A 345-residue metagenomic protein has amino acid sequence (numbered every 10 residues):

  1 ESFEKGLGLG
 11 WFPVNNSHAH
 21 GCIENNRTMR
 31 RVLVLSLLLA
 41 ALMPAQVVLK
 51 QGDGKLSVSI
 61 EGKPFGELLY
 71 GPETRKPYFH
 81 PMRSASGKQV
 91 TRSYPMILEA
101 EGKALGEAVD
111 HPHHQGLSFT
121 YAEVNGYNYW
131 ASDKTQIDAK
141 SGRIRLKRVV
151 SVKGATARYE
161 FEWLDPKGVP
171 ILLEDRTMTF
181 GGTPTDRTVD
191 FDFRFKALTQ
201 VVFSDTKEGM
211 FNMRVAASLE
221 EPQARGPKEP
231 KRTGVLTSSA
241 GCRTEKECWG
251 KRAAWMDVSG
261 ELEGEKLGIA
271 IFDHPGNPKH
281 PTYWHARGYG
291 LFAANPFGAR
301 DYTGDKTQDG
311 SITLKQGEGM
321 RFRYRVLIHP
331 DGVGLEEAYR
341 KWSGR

Functional and structural regions predicted by a protein language model:
S36-A45: Hydrophobic h-region of N-terminal signal peptides that target proteins for export in Gram-negative bacteria
Q46-H111, T183, T206, V333 (+1 more regions): Beta-strand-rich N-terminal accessory domains
L68-T74, Y78-R83, T183-E229: Acidic (Asp/Glu-rich), glycine- and aromatic
A108-T185: Extended, loop-rich substrate-binding clefts of extracytoplasmic carbohydrate-active enzymes
F161-D165, M178-G182, F195-T199, V215-L219 (+1 more regions): Beta-strand elements of well-folded, non-transmembrane domains
K207-H280: Active-site/ligand-binding surface loops and adjacent short beta/alpha elements that line catalytic pockets across
I271-R345: Beta-strand-rich recognition/accessory modules
